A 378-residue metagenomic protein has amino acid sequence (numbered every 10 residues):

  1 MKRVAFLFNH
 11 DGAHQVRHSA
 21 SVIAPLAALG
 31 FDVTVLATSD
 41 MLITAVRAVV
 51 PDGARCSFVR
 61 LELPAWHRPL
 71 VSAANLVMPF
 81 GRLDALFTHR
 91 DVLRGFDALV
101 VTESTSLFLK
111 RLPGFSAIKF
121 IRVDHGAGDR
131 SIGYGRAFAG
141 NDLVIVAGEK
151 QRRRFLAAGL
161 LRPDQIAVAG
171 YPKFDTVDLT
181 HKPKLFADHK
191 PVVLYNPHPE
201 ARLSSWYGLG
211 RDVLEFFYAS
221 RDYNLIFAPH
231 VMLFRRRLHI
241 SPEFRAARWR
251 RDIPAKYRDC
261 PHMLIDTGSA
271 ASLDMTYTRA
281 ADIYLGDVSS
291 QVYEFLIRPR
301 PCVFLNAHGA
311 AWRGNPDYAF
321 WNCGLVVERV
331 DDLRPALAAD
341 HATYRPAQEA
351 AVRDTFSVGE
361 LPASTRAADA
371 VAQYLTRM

Functional and structural regions predicted by a protein language model:
M1-A13, L194-Y195: Nucleotide-activated donor-dependent transferases that construct or modify glycoconjugates
L7-L29, L36-D178: Active-site and donor-binding regions of nucleotide-sugar-utilizing enzymes
V22-L26, W206-L225: Short hydrophobic signal-anchor/transmembrane segments that target glycosyltransferases and glycosylation machinery
I118, I283, P299-V303: Structural loop-to-beta junction motif characteristic of Rossmann-like glycosyltransferase folds
G140-G208, V231-L233, P346-E349: A nucleotide-sugar donor-handling region in carbohydrate enzymes
P163, S290-T355: Catalytic binding pocket for nucleotide-activated donors in carbohydrate/polymer assembly enzymes
P242-S290: Donor nucleotide-activated moiety binding/catalytic core segment of transferases that use nucleotide-activated donors
H341-M378: C-terminal amphipathic helix plus adjacent low-complexity, charged tail appended to glycosyltransferase catalytic
